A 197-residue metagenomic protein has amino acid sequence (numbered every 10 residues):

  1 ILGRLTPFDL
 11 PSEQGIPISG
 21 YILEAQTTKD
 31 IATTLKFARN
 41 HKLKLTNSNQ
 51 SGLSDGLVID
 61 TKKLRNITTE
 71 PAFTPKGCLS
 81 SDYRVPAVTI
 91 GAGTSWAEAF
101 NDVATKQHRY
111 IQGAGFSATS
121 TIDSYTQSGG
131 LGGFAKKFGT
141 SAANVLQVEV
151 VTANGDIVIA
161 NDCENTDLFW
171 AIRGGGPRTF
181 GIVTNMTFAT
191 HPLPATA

Functional and structural regions predicted by a protein language model:
I1-T140, V158-I159, A171, A197: N-terminal accessory segments
A143: Structured loop/turn residues at beta-strand edges in well-structured enzyme cores
L146-A197: C-terminal cap/substrate-recognition region of VAO/PCMH-type FAD-linked oxidoreductases
